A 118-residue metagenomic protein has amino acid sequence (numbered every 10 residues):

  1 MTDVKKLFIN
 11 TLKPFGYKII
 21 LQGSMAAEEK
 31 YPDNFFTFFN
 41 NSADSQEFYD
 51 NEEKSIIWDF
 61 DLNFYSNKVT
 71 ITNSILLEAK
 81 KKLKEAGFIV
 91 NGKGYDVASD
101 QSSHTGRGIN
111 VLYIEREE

Functional and structural regions predicted by a protein language model:
M1-Y49, T70, I75: Small/polar-rich, solvent-exposed N-terminal microdomains that initiate assembly or binding
E29, E53, D100-S102: Sterically constrained small-residue positions within well-ordered secondary structures of folded domains
F36-F38, E53-S55, A79-K81, R107: General N-terminal targeting signals
Q46-E53, E115-E118: Short, basic, helix/turn surface patches
N51-E52, S66-T72, N91-V97: Short C-terminal domain-edge/linker segments immediately following a structured domain
K54-N67, S103-E115: Oligomerization/assembly interface segments of phage tail-like spikes and tubes
I56-K84: Mid-chain, well-packed structural core segment of small domains
L77-E118: Acidic-leaning, charged glycine-interspersed low-complexity segments
